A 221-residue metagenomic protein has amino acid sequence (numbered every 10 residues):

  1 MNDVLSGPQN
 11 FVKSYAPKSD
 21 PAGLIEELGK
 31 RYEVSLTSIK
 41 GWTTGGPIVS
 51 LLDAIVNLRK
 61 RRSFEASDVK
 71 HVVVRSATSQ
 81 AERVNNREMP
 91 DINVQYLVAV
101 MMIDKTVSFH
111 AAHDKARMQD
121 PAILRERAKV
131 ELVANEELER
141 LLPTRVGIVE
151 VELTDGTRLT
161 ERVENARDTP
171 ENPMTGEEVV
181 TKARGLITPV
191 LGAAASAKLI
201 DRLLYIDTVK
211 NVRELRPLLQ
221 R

Functional and structural regions predicted by a protein language model:
M1-R221: Terminal-appendage/accessory-domain detector
